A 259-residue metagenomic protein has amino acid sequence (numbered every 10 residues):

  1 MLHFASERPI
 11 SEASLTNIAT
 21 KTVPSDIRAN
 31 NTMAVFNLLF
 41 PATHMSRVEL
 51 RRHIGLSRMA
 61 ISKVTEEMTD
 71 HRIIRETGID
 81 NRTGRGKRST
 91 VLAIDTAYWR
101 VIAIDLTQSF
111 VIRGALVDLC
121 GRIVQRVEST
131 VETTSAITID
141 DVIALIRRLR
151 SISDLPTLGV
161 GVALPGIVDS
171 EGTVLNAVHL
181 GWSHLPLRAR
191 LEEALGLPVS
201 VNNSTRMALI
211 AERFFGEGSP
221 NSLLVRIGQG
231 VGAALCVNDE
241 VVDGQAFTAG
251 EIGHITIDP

Functional and structural regions predicted by a protein language model:
M1-R52: Extreme N-terminal segment that seeds HTH/winged-HTH DNA-binding domains in transcriptional regulators
I18-N31, S46, T77-Y98: Short, cationic-aromatic polyanion-contact patches
L39, L50, I61-I74: Basic amphipathic alpha-helical segments that dock to polyanions
I79, T83-V101, V199-S222: Conserved phosphate-binding catalytic cores of ATP/NTP-utilizing and phosphoryl-transfer enzymes
G86-Q125, L223-V241: Gly/Thr-rich phosphate-binding beta-strand-loop-beta motif of the actin/hexokinase/Hsp70
I123-N221, D258: Glycine-rich phosphate-binding loop and adjoining helix at the ATP-binding site of ATP-dependent phosphoryl-transfer
M207-P259: Acidic, glycine-rich loop-and-beta core segments that form the ion-binding/anion-interacting portion of active sites
